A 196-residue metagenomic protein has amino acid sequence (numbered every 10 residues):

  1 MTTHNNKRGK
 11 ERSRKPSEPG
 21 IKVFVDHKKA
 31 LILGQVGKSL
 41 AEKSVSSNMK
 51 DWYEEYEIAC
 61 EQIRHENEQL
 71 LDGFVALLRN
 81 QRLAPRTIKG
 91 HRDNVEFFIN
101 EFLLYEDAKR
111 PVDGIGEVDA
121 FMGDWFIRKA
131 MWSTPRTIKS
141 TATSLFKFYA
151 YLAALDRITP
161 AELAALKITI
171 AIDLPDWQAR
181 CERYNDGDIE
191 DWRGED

Functional and structural regions predicted by a protein language model:
T2-D196: Charge-rich, intrinsically disordered N-terminal extensions that act as flexible nucleic-acid engagement or regulatory
